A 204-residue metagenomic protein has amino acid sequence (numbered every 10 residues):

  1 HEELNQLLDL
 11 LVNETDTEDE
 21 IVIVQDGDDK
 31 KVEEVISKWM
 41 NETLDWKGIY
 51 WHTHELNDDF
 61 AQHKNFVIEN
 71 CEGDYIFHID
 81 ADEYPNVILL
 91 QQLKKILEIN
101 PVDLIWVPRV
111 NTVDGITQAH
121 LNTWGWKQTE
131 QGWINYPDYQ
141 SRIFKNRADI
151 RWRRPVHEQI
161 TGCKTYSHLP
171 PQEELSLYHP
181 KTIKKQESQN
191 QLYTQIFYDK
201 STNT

Functional and structural regions predicted by a protein language model:
E3-L4: Aromatic/hydrophobic pocket-lining residues that form the small-molecule binding cavity in soluble enzyme cores
L7-L11, Q62-N65: A generic local structural motif
L8-T53: Acidic donor-binding segment of Leloir-type glycosyltransferases
N13, E69-N70: Solvent-exposed polar/charged
D19, I49, E72-D74, D82 (+1 more regions): Conserved acidic residues
T53-F60: Short, acidic/glycine-rich phosphate-metal binding loop used to engage nucleotide
F60-I68, Y75, Y84-T204: Catalytic-site signature of metal-activated, phosphate-bearing donor transferases, centered on the GT-A/GT-A-like
